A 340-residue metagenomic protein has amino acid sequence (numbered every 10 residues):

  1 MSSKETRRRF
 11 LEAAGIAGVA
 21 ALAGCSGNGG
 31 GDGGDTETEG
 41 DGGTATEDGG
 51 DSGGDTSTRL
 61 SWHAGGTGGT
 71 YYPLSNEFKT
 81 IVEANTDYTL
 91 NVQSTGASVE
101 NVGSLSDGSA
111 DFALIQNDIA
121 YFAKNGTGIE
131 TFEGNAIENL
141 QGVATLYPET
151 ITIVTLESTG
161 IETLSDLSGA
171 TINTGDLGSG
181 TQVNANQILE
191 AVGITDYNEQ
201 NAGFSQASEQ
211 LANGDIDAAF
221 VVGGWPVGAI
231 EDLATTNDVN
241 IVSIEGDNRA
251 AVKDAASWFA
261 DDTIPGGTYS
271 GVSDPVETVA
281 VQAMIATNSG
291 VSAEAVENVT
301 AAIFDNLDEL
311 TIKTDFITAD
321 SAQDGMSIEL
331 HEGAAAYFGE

Functional and structural regions predicted by a protein language model:
M1-T131, I137-N139, A144-T145, E149-T150 (+8 more regions): Terminal disorder- and signal-encoded targeting elements
L114-I115, F220-V222: Short beta-strand and adjacent tight-turn residues that come in two discontinuous sequence segments and form the edges
D118, L177, G224: Short, ordered loop/turn segments at secondary-structure junctions
G175-E190, I194-F220: Extracellular/periplasmic Venus flytrap/periplasmic-binding protein
S205-Q206, P226-V227, Y269-V272: Glycine-rich, charged/polar anion/phosphate-binding loops that engage phosphate groups from diverse ligands
A283-N288: A short beta-strand structural signal in non-transmembrane regions
G290-S292: Short solvent-exposed strand-capping/beta-turn motif centered on an Asx-Ser/Thr pair
